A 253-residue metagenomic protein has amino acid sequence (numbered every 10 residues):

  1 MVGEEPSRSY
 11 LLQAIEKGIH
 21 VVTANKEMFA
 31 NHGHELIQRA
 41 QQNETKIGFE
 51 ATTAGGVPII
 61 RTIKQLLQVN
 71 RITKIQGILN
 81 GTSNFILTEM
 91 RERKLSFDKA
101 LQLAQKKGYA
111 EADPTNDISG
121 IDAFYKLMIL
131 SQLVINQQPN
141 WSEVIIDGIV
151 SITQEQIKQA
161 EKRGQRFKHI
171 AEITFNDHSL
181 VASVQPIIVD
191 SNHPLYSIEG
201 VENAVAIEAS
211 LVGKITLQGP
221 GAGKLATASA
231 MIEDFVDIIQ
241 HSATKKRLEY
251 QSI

Functional and structural regions predicted by a protein language model:
V2-K17, K26-Q65: Rossmann-fold NAD(P)-binding glycine/threonine-rich loop
N31, A54, P58, N70 (+6 more regions): Conserved active-site and cofactor/substrate-binding residues in soluble primary-metabolism enzymes
Q65-L130: Conserved anion/nucleotide-ligand pocket segment
R93-S96, Q132-W141, D237-T244: Short helix-capping/linker segments at secondary-structure and domain boundaries
L101-S197, E202-A204: Substrate-binding/catalytic subdomain of NAD(P)-dependent oxidoreductase enzymes
P194-I253: ATP-dependent carboxylate/acyl-activation modules
